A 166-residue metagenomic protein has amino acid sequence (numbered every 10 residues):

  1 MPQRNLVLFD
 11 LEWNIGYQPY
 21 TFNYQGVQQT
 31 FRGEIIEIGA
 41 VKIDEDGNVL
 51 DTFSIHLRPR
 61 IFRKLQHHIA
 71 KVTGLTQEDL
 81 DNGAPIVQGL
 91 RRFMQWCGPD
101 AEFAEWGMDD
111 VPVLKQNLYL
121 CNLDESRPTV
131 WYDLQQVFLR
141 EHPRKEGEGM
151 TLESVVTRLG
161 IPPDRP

Functional and structural regions predicted by a protein language model:
P2-P112, Q116-Y119, E153, T157-R158: Conserved non-catalytic scaffold segment of RNase H-like nuclease domains
L57, L134, I161: Active-site donor-binding loop signature of nucleotide-sugar glycosyltransferases
L75-T76, D124-S126, P162: Short coil/loop linkers at secondary-structure junctions
L118-T129: A short alpha->loop->secondary-structure connector
L123, R144-T157: A structural motif
Y132-G147: Short alpha-helix plus adjacent loop in nuclease-associated cores
G160-P166: Short, intrinsically disordered, charge-balanced linker/junction segments flanking boundaries in proteins
